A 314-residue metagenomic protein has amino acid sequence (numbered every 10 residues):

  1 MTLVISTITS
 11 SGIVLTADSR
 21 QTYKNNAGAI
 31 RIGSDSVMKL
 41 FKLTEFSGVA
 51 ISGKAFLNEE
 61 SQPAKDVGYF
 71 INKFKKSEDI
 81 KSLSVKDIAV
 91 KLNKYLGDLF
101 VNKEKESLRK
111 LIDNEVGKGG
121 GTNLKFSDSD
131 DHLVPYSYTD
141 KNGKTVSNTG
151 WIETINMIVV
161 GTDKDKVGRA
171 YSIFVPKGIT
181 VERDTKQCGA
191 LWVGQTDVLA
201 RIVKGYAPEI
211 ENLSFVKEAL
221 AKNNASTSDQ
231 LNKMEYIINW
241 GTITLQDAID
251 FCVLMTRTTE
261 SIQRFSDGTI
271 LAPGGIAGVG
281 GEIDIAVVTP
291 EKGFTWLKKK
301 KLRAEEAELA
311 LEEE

Functional and structural regions predicted by a protein language model:
M1-E314: N-terminal nucleophile
